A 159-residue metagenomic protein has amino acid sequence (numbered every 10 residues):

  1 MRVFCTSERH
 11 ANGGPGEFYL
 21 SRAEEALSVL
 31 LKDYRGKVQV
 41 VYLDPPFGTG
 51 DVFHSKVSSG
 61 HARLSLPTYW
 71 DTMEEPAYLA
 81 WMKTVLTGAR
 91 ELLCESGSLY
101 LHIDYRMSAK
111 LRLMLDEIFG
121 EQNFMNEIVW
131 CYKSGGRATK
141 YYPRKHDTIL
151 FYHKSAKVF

Functional and structural regions predicted by a protein language model:
M1-F159: Core catalytic lobe of class I
